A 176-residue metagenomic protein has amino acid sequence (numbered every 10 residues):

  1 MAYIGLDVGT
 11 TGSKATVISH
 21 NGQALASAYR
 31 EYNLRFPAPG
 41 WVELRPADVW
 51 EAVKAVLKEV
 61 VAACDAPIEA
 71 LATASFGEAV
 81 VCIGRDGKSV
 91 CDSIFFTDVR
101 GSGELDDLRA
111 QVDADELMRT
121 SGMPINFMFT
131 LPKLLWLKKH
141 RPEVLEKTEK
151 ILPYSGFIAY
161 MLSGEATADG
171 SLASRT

Functional and structural regions predicted by a protein language model:
M1-D92, R119, K147: N-terminal glycine/serine-rich phosphate-binding loop of ATP-dependent small-molecule kinases, especially carbohydrate
A2, V8-T10, L117-T176: Gly/Ser/Thr-rich active-site cleft segment
K14, V49-V56, G101-E104, K133 (+2 more regions): General structural feature for long, well-ordered alpha-helical segments within catalytic domains of soluble enzymes
D98: Carbohydrate-associated surface elements
S102-D113: Hinge/lid segment of periplasmic solute-binding proteins
